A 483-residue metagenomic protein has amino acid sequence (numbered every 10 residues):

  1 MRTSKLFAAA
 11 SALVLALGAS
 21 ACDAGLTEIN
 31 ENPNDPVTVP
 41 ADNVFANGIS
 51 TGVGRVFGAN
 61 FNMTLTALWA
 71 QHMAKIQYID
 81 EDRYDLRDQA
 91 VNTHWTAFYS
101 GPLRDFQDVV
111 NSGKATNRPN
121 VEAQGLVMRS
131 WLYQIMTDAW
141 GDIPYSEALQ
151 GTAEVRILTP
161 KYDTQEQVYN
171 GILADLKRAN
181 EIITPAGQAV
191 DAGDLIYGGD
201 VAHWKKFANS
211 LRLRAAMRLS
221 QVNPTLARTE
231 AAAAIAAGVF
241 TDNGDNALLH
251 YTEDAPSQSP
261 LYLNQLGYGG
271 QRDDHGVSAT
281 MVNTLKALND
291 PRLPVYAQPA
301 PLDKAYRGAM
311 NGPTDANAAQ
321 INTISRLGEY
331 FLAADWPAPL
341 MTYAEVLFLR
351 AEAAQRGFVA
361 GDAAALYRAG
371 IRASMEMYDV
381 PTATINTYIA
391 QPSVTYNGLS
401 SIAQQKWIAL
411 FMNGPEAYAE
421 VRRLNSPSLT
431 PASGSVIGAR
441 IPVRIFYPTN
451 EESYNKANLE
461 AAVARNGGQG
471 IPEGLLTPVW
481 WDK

Functional and structural regions predicted by a protein language model:
M1-S11: Bacterial N-terminal signal peptides that target proteins for export
A16-A19: Bacterial Sec-type N-terminal signal peptides, specifically the leucine/valine-rich hydrophobic h-region
C22-A70, Q77, D85, A97-S100 (+6 more regions): Membrane-proximal, proline-rich intrinsically disordered regions
D23-T27, L327-G328, T382-T387: Short acidic (Asp/Glu) and glycine-rich catalytic loops that position anionic groups and cofactors
T38-D42, M73-M128, L132-Y378, Y396-L399 (+1 more regions): Structured, solvent-exposed acidic/aromatic patches
V56, N180, V359, L410-N413: Short amphipathic alpha-helical segments with coiled-coil-like heptad repeat character
Y262-A287, L293-A297, A390-K483: Long, intrinsically disordered, low-complexity segments
S374-E376, V380, T384-Q391: C-terminal beta-barrel architecture of Gram-negative outer-membrane proteins
